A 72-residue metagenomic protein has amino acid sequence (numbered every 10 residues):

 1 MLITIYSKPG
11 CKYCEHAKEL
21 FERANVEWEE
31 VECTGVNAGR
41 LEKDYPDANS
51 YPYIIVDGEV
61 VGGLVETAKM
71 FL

Functional and structural regions predicted by a protein language model:
M1-E27: Local sequence-structure signature of Cys/Sec-based thiol-disulfide redox active-site neighborhoods
G10, C33-G35, V65: Residues that form or immediately flank small-molecule/cofactor binding pockets and catalytic motifs
A17, N37, G63-T67: Amphipathic alpha-helical interface surfaces
E19-E22, K43, K69: Replace "anionic and nucleotidyl ligands
W28-E30, V60: Conserved beta-strand scaffold positions in the cores of enzyme catalytic domains, especially in NTP/NDP-utilizing
V31-N49: Thioredoxin-like thiol-disulfide oxidoreductase module
Y45-I55, L64-V65: Structural micro-motif
V56-L72: Non-catalytic, surface beta->alpha helical segment in thiol-disulfide oxidoreductase systems
